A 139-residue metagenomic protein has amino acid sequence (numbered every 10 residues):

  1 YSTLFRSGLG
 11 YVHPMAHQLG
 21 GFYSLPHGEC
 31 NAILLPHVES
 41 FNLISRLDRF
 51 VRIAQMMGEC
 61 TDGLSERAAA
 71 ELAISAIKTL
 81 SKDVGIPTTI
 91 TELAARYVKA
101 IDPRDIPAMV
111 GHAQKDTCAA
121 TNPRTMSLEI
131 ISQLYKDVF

Functional and structural regions predicted by a protein language model:
Y1-T79: Active-site segments that bind and position negatively charged phosphate/pyrophosphate groups
C60-F139: C-terminal charged capping/lid subdomain of soluble metabolic enzymes
